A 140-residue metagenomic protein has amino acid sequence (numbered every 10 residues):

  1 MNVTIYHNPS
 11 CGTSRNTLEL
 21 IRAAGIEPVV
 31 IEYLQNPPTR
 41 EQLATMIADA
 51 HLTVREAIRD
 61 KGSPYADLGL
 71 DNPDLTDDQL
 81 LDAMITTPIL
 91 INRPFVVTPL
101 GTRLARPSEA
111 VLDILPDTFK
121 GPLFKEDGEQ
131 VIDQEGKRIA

Functional and structural regions predicted by a protein language model:
M1-N2, I85-N92, V97-A140: Non-globular targeting/processing and membrane-anchoring segments
V3-P9, T13-D77: Structural alpha/beta surface segment adjacent to cysteine/selenocysteine redox centers across thiol/disulfide enzymes
G12, L18, P37, Y65 (+4 more regions): A broad, structure-centric signal for solvent-exposed, well-ordered loop/edge residues that line or flank functional
V29-I31, L52-A57, L81-D82, K120-L123 (+1 more regions): Glycine-rich loops and low-complexity Gly/Arg-rich segments that provide flexible linkers or classic glycine-based
E56, D67-P99: Compact, basic/aliphatic-enriched, mixed alpha/beta core segments that act as assembly/interaction modules in small
